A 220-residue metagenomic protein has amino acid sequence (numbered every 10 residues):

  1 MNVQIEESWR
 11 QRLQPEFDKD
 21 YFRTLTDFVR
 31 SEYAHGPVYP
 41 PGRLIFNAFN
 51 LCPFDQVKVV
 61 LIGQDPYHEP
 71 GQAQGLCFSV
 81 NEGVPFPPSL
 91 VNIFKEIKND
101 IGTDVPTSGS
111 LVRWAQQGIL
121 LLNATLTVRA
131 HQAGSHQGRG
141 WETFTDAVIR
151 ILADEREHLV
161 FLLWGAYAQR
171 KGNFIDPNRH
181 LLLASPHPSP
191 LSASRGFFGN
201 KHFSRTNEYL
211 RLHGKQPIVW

Functional and structural regions predicted by a protein language model:
M1-L13: Generic N-terminal amphipathic, Lys/Arg-enriched alpha-helix
V3, P15-L163, Y167-R170, I175 (+4 more regions): A polyanion-binding, active-site-adjacent surface
F197: C-terminal substrate-binding/active-site "lid" region of AdoMet-derived donor-dependent transferases
